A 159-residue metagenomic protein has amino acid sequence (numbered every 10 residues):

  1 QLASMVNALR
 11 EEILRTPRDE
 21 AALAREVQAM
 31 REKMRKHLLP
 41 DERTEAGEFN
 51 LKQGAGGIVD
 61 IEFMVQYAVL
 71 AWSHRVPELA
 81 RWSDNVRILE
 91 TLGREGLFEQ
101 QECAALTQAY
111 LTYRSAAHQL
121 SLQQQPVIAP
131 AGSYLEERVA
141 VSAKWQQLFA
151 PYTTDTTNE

Functional and structural regions predicted by a protein language model:
Q1-E159: A nucleotide- and high-energy phosphate-metabolite-utilizing enzyme signature
